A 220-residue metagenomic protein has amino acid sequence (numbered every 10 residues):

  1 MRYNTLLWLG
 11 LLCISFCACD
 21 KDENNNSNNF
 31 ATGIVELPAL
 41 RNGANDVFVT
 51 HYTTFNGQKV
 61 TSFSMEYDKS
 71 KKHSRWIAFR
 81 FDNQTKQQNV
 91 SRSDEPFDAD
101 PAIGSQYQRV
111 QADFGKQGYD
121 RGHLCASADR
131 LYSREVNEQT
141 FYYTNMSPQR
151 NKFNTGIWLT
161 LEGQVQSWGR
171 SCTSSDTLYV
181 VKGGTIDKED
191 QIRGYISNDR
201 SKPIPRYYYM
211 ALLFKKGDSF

Functional and structural regions predicted by a protein language model:
M1-N29: Bacterial Sec-dependent N-terminal signal peptides
C19-F220: Domain-level detector for secreted/extracellular nuclease and nuclease-toxin modules, and for the ENPP-like C-terminal
